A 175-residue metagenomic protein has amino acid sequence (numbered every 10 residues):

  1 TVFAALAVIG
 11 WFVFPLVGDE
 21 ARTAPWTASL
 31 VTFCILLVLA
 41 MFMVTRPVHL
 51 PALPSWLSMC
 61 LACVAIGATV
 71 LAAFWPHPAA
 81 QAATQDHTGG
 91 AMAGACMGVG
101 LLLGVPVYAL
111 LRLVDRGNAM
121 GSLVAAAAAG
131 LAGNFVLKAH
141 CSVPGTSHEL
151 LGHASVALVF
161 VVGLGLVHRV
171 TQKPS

Functional and structural regions predicted by a protein language model:
T1-A4, A95, S122-A128: Select subsegments of transmembrane alpha-helices in polytopic membrane proteins, especially boundary-proximal
T1-T84: Selected alpha-helical membrane-embedding segments in polytopic membrane proteins
L6, L37, M41, I66-T69 (+5 more regions): Alpha-helical transmembrane segments of multipass membrane proteins
A21-A28, S55, A82-G94, T146-V156: Non-cytosolic membrane-interface motifs at loop->transmembrane helix junctions
V31-L36, M97-G98, L151-V159: Membrane-embedded alpha-helical segments of multi-pass membrane proteins, especially the transmembrane helices
A40-P51, P106-V114, H168-R169: C-terminal ends of transmembrane helices
A68-S122: Membrane-proximal helix-loop-helix units in multi-pass membrane proteins
A109-S175: Terminal transmembrane helical module of multi-pass membrane proteins
